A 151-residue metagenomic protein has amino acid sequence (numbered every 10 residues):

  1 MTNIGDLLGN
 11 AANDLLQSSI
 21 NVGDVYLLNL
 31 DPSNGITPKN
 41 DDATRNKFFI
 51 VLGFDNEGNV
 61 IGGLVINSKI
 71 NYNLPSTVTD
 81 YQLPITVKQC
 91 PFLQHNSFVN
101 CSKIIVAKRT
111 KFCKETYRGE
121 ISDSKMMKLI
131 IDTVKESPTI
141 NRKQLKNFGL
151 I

Functional and structural regions predicted by a protein language model:
T2, Q82-I151: C-terminal terminal-subdomain/extension
T2-A11: Short, structured beta-strand/loop micro-motifs enriched in basic residues and often containing a Trp
I36-V87: Compact nucleic-acid interaction/catalytic patches
